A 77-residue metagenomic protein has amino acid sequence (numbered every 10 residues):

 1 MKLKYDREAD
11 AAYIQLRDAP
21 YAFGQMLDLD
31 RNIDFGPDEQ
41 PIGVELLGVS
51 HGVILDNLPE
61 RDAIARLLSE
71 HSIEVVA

Functional and structural regions predicted by a protein language model:
M1-A77: Small, basic N-terminal interaction modules of short regulatory proteins
